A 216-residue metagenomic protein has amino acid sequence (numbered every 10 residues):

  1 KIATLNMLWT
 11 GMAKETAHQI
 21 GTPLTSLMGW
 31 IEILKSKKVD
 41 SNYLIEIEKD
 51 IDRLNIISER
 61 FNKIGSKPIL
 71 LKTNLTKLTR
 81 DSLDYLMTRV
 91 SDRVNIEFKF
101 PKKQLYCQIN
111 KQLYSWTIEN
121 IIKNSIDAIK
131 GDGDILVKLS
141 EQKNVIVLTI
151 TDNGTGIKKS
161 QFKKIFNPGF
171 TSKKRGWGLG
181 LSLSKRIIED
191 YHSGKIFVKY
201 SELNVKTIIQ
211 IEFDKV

Functional and structural regions predicted by a protein language model:
N42-N95: Conserved DHp (HisKA) dimerization/phosphotransfer helix of two-component histidine kinases, i.e., the long coiled-coil
N95-L105, Q142: Conserved catalytic submotifs in the C-terminal HATPase_c
N124-I126: Short helix-loop "hinge" at the ATP-lid/N-box region of the Bergerat-fold HATPase_c
D132-N144: Short beta-strand/loop element within the Bergerat-fold HATPase_c
D152: Acidic ATP/Mg2+-coordinating residue in the GHKL
I157-P168: Short conserved segment of the HATPase_c
I188-E189: Detector for a conserved hydrophobic position within an alpha-helical segment of the HATPase_c
H192-Y200: Glycine-rich ATP-binding loops of the HATPase_c
